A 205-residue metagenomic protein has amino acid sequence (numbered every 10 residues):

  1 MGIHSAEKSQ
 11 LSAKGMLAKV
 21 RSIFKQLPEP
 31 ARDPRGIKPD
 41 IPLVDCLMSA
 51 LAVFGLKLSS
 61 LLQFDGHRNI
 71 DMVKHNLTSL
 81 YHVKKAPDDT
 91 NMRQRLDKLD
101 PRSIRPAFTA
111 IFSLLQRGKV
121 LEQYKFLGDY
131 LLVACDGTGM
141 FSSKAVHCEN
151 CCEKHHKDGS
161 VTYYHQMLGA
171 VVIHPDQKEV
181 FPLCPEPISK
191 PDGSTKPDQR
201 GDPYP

Functional and structural regions predicted by a protein language model:
I3, S12-P87: Gly/serine-rich nucleotide phosphate-binding loop at the start of the catalytic core of nucleotide/ADP-ribose-handling
A6-E7: Boundary/linker elements of alpha-helical solenoid repeat scaffolds
D40-P42, P101-I104, F108, R200-Y204: Generic structural signal for well-ordered, non-membrane alpha-helical segments in soluble metabolic enzymes
L61-Q63, K74-P87, I104-F108, E122 (+1 more regions): Short, flexible active-site-proximal loops enriched in glycine and acidic residues
F64-R68, T109-G118, Q199-P205: Short, motif-level signal for alpha-helix interfacial/capping segments enriched in acidic residues and aromatics/proline
R93-Q177: Active-site-proximal, Lys/Arg-enriched surface segment that forms a nucleic-acid-binding/basic interface patch
H155-P205: Electropositive, glycine- and tryptophan-enriched low-complexity nucleic-acid-binding patches
